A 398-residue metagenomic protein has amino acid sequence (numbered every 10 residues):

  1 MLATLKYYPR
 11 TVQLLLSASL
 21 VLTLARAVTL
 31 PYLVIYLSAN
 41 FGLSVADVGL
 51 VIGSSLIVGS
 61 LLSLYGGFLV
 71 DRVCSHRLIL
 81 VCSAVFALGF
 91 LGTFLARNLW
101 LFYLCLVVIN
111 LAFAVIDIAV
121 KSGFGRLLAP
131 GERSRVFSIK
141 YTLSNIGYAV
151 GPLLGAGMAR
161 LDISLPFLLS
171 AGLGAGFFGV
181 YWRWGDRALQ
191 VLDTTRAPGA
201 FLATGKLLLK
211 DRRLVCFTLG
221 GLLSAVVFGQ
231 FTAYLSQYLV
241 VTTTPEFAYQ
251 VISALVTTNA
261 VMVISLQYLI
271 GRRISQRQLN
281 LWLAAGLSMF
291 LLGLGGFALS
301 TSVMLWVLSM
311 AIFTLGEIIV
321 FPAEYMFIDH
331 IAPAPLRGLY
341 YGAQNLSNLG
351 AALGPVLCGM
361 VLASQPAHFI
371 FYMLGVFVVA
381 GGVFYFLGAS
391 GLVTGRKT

Functional and structural regions predicted by a protein language model:
M1-P9, R187-F217: Juxtamembrane intracellular "pre-TM" segments in multi-pass secondary transporters
Y32-A46, A233-I252: Short amphipathic helix-loop junctions that connect adjacent transmembrane helices in Major Facilitator Superfamily/SLC
L37-S38, L69-V70, G157-R160, L239-V240 (+2 more regions): Interfacial helix-cap and linker-helix signal at transmembrane-aqueous boundaries of multi-pass secondary transporters
L56-L64, Y148-A149, A260-Y268, A351-V356: Residue-level signature of mid-helix packing/kink "hotspots" within the transmembrane helices of 12-pass Major
L62-C74, L266-L279, L362: Helix-to-loop junctions at the C-terminal end of transmembrane segments in multipass secondary transporters
R77-L91, L281-G295: Structural signature of the two symmetry-related core transmembrane helices
V107-S144: Cytoplasmic helix-loop-helix junction between adjacent transmembrane helices in 12-TM secondary transporters
P335-S364: A late C-terminal transmembrane helix in Major Facilitator Superfamily
